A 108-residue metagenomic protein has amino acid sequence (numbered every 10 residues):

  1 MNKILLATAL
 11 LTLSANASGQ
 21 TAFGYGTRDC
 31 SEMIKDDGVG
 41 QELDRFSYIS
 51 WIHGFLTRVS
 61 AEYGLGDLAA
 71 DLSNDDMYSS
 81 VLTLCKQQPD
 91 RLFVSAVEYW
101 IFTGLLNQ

Functional and structural regions predicted by a protein language model:
M1-I4: Positively charged n-region of N-terminal signal peptides that target proteins for export
L6-L11: Hydrophobic helical h-region of N-terminal Sec-dependent signal peptides in bacterial secretory/periplasmic proteins
S14-N16: N-terminal signal peptide c-region/cleavage motif recognized by signal peptidases
S18-Q20, I101: Long, acidic, intrinsically disordered low-complexity segments
Q20-T83: Short N-proximal segments of mature Sec-exported proteins
N74-Q108: Surface-exposed, polar helix/loop patches in the mature regions of secreted/periplasmic/lumenal proteins that form
